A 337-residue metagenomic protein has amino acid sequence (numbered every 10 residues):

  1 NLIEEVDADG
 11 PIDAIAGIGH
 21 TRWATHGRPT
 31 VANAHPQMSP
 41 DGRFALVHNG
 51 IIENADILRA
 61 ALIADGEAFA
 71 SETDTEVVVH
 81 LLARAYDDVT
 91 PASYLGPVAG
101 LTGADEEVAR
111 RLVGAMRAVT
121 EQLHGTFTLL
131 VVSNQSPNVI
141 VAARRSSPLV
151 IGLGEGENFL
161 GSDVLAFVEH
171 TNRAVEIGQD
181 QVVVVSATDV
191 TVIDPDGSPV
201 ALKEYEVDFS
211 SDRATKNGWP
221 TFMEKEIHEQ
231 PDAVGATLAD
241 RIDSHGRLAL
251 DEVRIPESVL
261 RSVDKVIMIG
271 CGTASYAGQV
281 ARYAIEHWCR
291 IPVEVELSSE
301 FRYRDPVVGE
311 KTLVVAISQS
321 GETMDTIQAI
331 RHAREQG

Functional and structural regions predicted by a protein language model:
N1-T221, E229-D264: Conserved short alpha-helical segments that host acidic/polar catalytic motifs at enzyme active sites
R261-G337: Glycine-rich phosphate-binding loops that contact phosphosugars or nucleotide phosphates
